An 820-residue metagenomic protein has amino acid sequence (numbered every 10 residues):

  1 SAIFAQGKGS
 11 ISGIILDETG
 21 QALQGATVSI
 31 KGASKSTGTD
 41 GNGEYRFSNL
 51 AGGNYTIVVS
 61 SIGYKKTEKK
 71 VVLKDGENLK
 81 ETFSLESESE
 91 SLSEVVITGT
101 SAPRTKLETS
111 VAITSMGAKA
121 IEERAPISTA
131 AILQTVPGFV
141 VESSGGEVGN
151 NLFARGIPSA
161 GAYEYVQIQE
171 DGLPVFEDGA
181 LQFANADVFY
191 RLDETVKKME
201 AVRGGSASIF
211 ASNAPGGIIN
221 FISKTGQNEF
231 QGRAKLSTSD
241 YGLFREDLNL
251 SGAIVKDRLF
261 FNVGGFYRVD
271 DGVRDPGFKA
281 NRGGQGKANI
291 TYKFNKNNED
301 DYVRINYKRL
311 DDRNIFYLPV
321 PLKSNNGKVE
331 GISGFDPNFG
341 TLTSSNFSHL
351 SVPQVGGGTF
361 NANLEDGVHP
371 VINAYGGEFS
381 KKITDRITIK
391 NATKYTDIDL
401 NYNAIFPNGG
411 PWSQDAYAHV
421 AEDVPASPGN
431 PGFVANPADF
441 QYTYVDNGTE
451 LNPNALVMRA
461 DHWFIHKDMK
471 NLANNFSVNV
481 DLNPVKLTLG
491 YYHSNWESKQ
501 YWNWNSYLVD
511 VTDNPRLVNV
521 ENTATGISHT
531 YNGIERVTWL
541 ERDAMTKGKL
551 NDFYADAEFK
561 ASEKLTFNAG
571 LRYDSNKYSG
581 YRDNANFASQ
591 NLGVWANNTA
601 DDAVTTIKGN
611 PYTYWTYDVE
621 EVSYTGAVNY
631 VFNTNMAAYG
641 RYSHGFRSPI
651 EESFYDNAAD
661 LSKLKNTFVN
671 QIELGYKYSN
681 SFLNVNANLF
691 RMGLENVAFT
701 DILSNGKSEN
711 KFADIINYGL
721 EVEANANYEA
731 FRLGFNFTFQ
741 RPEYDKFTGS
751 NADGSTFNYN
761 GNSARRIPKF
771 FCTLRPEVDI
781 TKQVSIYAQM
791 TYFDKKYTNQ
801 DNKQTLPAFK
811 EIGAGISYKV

Functional and structural regions predicted by a protein language model:
L16-K31, V58-Y64, K74, N78-E122 (+1 more regions): Short, acidic, small-residue-rich periplasmic hinge/interaction motif at the N-terminus of Gram-negative outer-membrane
S48, P174-R203: Short acidic/polar hinge/loop motifs at secondary-structure boundaries that mediate gating or recognition
L79-F83, T129-I132, N151-G156, V166-Q169 (+4 more regions): N-terminal periplasmic accessory domains that precede and gate Gram-negative outer-membrane beta-barrel machines
I113, A130-E177: Extracytoplasmic beta-strand/coil segments of soluble accessory domains associated with Gram-negative outer-membrane
E200, G205-S208, I218-I254, V263-G277: Short strand-turn segments of transmembrane beta-barrel domains in outer membranes, especially the first one or two
A280-R282, A288-G376, N401-K467, R516-T546 (+1 more regions): Acidic/polar loop-and-plug regions of large Gram-negative outer-membrane beta-barrel proteins
K467-M469, P484-N505, V509-V511, V520-T525 (+4 more regions): Structural signature of Gram-negative outer-membrane beta-barrels, strongest in the C-terminal barrel of TonB-dependent
E563, F682-L694, N710-Q800: Gram-negative outer-membrane beta-barrel transporters
